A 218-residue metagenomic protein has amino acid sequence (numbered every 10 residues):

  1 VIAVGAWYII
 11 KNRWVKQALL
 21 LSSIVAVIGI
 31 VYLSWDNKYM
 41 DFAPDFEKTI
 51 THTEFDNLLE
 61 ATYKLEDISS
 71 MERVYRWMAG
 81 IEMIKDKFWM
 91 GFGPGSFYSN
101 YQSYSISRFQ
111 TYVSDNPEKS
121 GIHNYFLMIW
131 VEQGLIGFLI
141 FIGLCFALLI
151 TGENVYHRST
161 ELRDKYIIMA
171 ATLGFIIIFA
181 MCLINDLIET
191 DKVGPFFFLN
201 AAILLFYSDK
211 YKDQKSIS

Functional and structural regions predicted by a protein language model:
V1-I9, P195-A202: Hydrophobic transmembrane alpha-helices of multi-pass, membrane-embedded glycosylation machinery
I2-A6, E132-I177: Hydrophobic transmembrane alpha-helices and their immediate junctions
V4-L65, M78-D86, P94, S99: A membrane-periplasm/extracellular boundary helix in multi-pass inner-membrane enzymes that assemble envelope glycans
K11-W14, Y39, A147-T160, I188 (+1 more regions): Juxtamembrane transmembrane-helix termini
D41-T53, A61-K64, S107-P117, Y156-Y166: Short helix-coil transition/hinge motifs at the ends and kinks of transmembrane helices, capturing the brief
K64-M78, E82, D86, M90-Q133: Long extracytoplasmic/lumenal interhelical loops at the membrane interface of multi-pass membrane proteins
K119-N124, I184-F196: Membrane-interface catalytic loops of GT-C/OST-like multi-pass glycosylation enzymes that act
N154-M169, C182-D186, N200-S218: A juxtamembrane structural motif centered on a specific transmembrane helix
